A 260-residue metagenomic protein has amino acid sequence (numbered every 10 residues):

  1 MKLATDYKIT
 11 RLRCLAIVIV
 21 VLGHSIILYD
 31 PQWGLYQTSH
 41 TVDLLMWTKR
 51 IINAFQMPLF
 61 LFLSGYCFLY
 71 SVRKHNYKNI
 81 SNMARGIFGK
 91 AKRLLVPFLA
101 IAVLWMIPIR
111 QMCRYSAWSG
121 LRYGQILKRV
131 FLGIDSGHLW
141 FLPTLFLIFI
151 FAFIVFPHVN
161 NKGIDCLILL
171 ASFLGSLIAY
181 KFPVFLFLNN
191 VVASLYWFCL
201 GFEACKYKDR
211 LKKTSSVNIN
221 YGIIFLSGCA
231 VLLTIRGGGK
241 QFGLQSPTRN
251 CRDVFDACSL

Functional and structural regions predicted by a protein language model:
M1-L260: Alpha-helical transmembrane segments and their immediate juxtamembrane cytosolic regions
